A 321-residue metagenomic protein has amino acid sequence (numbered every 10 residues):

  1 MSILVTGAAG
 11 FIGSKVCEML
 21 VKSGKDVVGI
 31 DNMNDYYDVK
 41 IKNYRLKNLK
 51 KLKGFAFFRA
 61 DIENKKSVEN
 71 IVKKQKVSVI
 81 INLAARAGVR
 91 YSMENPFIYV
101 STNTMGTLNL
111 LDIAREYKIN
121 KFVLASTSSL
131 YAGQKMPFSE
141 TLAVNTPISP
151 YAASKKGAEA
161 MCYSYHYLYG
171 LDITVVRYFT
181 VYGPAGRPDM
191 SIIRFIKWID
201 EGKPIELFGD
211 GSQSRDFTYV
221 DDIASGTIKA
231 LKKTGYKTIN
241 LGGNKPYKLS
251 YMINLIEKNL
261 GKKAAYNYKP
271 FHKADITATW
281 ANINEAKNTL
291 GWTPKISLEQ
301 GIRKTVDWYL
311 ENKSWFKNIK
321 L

Functional and structural regions predicted by a protein language model:
M1-V181, A278, K304, Y309-N312 (+1 more regions): N-terminal Rossmann-like NAD(P)+-binding domain of SDR-like oxidoreductases, especially those catalyzing
V16-K22, I199-L321: C-terminal substrate-binding subdomain of Rossmann-fold SDR/epimerase-dehydratase oxidoreductases
V39-K40, E69, M93, P188-D189 (+3 more regions): Conserved strand-to-helix beginnings and helix N-cap segments that scaffold or border functional pockets
S67, I98, M105, A143 (+6 more regions): Residue-level recognition of oxygen-bearing side chains
P137, P188-I196, I256: A glycine/serine/threonine-rich, flexible loop-to-helix segment that serves as the NAD(P) cofactor-binding "lid"
P147-S154, Y178, P184, P188-I192 (+1 more regions): The catalytic Tyr-centered alpha-helix of NAD(P)H-dependent dehydrogenases
G157, M161-Y165, F195, M252 (+1 more regions): Hydrophobic alpha-helix immediately C-terminal to the catalytic Tyr-X-X-X-Lys motif of short-chain
